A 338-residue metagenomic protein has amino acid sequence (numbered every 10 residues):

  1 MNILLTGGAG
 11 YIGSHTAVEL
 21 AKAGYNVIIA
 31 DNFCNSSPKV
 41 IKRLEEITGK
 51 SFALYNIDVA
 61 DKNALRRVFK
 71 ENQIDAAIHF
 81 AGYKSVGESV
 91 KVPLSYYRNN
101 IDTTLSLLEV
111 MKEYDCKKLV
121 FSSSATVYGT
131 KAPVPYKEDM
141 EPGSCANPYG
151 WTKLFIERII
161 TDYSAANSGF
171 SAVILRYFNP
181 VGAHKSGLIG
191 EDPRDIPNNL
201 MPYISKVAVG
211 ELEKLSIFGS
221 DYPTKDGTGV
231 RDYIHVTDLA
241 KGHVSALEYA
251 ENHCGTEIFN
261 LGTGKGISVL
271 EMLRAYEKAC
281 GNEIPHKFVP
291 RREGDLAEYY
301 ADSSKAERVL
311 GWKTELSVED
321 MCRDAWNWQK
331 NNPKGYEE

Functional and structural regions predicted by a protein language model:
M1-A183: N-terminal Rossmann-like NAD(P)+-binding domain of SDR-like oxidoreductases, especially those catalyzing
G24, G150-W151, D195, T263 (+2 more regions): Residue-level detector of secondary-structure boundary/capping sites
I57, F69, Y96, S144 (+5 more regions): Pocket-edge positions in alpha/beta enzyme catalytic cores
Y97, A146-L154, G190-N198, P202 (+1 more regions): Short-chain dehydrogenase/reductase
G182-H184, D221-Y222: Short, basic/glycine-rich phosphate-binding loops at helix/coil junctions that contact nucleotide phosphates
S186-L188: Catalytic core of nucleotidyl cyclases, primarily class III adenylyl/guanylyl cyclases
L200-E338: C-terminal substrate-binding subdomain of Rossmann-fold SDR/epimerase-dehydratase oxidoreductases
